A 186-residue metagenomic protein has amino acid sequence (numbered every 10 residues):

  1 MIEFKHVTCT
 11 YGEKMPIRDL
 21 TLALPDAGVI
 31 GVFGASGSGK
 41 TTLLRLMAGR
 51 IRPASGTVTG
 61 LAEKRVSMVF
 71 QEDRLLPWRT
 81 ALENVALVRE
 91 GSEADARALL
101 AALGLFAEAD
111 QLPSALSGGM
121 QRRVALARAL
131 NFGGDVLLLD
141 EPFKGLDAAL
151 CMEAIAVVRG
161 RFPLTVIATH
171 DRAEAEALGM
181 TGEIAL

Functional and structural regions predicted by a protein language model:
F33-A35: The feature captures the beta-strand-to-loop junction immediately N-terminal to the Walker
A48: Helix-to-loop junction immediately C-terminal to a conserved catalytic motif
R79-G91: Q-loop/switch helix immediately C-terminal to the Walker
E93-E108: Conserved ABC ATPase "signature" region
Q111, F132: Conserved signature/switch motifs of ABC ATPase nucleotide-binding domains
L112-L116, M120: Conserved ABC ATPase signature
L126: Hydrophobic anchor residue at the start of the ABC signature
L137-E141: Catalytic Walker B motif of ABC-type/P-loop ATPase nucleotide-binding domains
